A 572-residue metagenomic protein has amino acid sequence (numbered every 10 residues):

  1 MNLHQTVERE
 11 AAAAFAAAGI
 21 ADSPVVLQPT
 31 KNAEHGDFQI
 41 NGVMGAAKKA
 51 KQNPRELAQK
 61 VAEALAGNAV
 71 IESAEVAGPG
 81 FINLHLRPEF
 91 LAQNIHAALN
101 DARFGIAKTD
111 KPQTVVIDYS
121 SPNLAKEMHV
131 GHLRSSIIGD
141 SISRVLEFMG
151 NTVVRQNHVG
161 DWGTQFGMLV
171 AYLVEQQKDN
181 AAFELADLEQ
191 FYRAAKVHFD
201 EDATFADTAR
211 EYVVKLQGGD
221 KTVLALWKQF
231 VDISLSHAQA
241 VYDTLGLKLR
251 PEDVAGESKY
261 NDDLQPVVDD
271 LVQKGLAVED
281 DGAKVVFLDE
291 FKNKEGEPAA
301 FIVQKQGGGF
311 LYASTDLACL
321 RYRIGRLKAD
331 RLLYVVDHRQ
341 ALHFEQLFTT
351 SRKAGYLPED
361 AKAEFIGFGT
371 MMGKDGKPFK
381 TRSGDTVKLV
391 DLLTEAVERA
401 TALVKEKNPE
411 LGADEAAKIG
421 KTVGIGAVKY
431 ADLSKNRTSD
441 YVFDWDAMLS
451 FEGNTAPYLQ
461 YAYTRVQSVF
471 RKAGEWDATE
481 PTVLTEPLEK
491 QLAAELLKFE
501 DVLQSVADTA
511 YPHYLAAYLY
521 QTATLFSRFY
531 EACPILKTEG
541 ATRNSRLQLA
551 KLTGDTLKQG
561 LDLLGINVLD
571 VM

Functional and structural regions predicted by a protein language model:
M1-A92, F104-M572: Non-catalytic interaction-recognition regions
Q93-A98: Short, charged, solvent-exposed linker or helix-capping segments at domain edges/interfaces that act as flexible hinges
